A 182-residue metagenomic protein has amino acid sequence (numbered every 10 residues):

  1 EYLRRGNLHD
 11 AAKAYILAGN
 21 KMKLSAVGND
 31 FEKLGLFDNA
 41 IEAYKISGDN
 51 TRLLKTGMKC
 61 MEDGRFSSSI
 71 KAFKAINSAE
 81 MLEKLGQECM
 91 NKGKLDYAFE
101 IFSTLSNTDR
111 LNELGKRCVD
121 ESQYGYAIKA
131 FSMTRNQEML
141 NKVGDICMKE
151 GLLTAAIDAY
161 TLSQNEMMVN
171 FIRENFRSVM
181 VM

Functional and structural regions predicted by a protein language model:
E1-M182: Extended alpha-helical solenoid/arm regions of large eukaryotic scaffolding proteins
